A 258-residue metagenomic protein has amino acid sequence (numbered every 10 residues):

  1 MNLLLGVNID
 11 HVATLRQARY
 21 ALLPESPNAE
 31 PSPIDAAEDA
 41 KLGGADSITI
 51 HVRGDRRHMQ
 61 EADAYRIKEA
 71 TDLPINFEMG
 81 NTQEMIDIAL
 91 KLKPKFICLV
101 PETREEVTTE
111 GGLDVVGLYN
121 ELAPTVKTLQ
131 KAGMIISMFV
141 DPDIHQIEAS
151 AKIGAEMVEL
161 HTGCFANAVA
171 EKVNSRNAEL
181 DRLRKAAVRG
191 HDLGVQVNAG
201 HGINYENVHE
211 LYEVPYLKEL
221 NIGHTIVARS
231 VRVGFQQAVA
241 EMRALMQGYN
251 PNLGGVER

Functional and structural regions predicted by a protein language model:
M1-F77, I88-P94, S175-A178: Conserved N-terminal beta1-alpha1 strand-loop-helix module at the mouth
L3-I9, I48-I50, I75-M79, I97-L99 (+4 more regions): Hydrophobic faces of well-ordered beta-strands that scaffold small-molecule active sites in alpha/beta enzyme cores
G44-D46, A70-L73, K91-I97, K131 (+2 more regions): Glycine-enriched alpha-helix->loop->beta-strand junction motifs that scaffold or abut catalytic
T49-T128, H145-Q146, L160-A168, L183-R189: N-terminal active-site wall of soluble small-molecule enzyme domains
K68, A170-R176, R229-G254: C-terminal helical cap(s) of enzyme catalytic domains, especially alpha/beta-barrels
Q83-L92, D143-I153, A199, I203-L217: Catalytic cores of alpha/beta
C98-E106, M157-A170, Y216-F235: Glycine-rich phosphate-binding active-site loops on the catalytic face of alpha/beta enzymes
I135-R189, L193: Histidine/lysine/aspartate-rich catalytic loop segments that bind and position anionic ligands
